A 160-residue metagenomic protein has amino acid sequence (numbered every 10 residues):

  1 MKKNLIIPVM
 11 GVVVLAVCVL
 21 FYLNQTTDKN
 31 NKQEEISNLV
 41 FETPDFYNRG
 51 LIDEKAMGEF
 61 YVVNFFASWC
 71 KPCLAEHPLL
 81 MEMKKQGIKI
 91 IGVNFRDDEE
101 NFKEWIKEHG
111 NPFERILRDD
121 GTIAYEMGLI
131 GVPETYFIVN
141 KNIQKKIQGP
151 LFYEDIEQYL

Functional and structural regions predicted by a protein language model:
M1-P44, L160: N-terminal targeting signals for export/organelle localization
V40-Y61: A short beta-strand-turn-helix
E59-Y61, F65-W69, G131: Short pre-active-site segment immediately N-terminal to redox-active cysteine/selenocysteine motifs in thiol-based
V62-V63, I90, T135: Hydrophobic beta-strand anchors of alpha/beta hydrolase catalytic cores
F65-E82: Conserved redox-active cysteine motifs that mediate thiol-disulfide chemistry, especially di-cysteine Cys-X(1-2)-Cys
H77, M81, E99-K103, A124 (+1 more regions): Extracytoplasmic/secreted envelope proteins and their assembly/folding machinery, especially bacterial periplasmic
I88-D119, V132: Conserved segment of the thioredoxin-like fold in thiol-based oxidoreductases
E108-P112, R118-L160: Thiol/disulfide oxidoreductase modules built on the thioredoxin-like
